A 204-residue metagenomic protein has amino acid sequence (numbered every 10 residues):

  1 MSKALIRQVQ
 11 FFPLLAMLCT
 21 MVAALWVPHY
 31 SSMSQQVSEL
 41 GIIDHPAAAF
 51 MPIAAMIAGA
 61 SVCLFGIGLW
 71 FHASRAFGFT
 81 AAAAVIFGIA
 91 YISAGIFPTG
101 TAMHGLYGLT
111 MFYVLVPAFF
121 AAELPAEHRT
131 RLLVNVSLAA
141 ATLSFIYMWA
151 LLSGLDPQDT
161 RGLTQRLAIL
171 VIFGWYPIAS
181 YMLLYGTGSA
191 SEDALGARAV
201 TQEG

Functional and structural regions predicted by a protein language model:
S2-A4, I67-F79, L124-V134, Q158 (+1 more regions): Membrane-interface helix-boundary motifs at transmembrane edges
S2-W26: N-terminal signal-anchor transmembrane alpha helix
C19-I42: Hydrophobic transmembrane helix segments
L40-A60: Interfacial helix-start motif at the membrane-water boundary
A54-L64, Y113-A122, L170-L184: Hydrophobic cores of alpha-helical transmembrane segments in multi-pass inner/ER membrane proteins, independent
A81-G95, A139-M148: Small-polar-interrupted transmembrane alpha-helices in polytopic inner-membrane proteins
I89-H128: Membrane-proximal helix-loop-helix units in multi-pass membrane proteins
T130-R198, E203-G204: Terminal transmembrane helical module of multi-pass membrane proteins
